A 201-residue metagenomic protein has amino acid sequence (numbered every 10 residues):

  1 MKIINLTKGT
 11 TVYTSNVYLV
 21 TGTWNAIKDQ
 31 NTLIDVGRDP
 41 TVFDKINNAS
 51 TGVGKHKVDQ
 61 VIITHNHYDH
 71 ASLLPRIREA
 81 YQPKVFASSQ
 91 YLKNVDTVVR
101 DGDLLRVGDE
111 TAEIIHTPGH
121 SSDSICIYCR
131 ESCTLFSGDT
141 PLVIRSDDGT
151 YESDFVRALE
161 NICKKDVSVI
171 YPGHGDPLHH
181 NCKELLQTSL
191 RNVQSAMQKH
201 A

Functional and structural regions predicted by a protein language model:
M1-D29: Short, compositionally biased "basic patch" segments
K2-L6, L19-V20, G102-C129: Core dinuclear metal-dependent hydrolase active-site scaffold
I4, I62, F86, T97-V99 (+3 more regions): Hydrophobic/aromatic beta-strand patches that form the interior of the parallel beta-sheet core in alpha/beta enzyme
T14, K93-V99, R145-G149: Short, charged, surface-exposed secondary-structure boundary motifs
G22-N25, S89, C129: Short acidic, glycine-rich loop/turn motifs
K28-L33, R38-P40, T111-H116, S122-H200: Metallo-beta-lactamase
Q30-N31, G37-G108: Active-site HxH/HxHxD metal-binding segment of metal-dependent hydrolases
